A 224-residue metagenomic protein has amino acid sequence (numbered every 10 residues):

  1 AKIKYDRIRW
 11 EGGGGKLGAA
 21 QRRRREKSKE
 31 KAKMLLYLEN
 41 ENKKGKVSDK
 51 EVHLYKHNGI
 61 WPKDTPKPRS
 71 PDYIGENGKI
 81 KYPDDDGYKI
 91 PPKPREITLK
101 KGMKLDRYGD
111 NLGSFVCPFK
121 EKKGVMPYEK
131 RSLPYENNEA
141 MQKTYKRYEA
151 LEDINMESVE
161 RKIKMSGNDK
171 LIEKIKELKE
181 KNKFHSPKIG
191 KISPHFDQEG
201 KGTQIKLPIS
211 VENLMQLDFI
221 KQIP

Functional and structural regions predicted by a protein language model:
A1-K2: Membrane-active amphipathic alpha-helices enriched in small hydrophobic residues
D6-P224: Catalytic toxin/effector domains delivered as secreted proteins or via bacterial secretion systems
